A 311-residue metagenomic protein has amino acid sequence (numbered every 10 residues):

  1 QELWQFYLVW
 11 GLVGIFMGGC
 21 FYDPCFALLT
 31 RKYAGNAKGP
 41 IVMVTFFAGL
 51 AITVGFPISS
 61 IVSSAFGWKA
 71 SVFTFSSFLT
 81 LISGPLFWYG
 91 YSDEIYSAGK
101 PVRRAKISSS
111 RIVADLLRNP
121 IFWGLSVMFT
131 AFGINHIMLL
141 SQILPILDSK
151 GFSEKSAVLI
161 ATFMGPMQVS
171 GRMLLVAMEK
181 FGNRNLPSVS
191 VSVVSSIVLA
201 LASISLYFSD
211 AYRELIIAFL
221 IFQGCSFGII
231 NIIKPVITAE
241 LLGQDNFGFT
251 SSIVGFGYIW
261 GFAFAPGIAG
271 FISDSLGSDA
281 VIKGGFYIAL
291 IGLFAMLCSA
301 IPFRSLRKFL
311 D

Functional and structural regions predicted by a protein language model:
G19-Y33, I229-L242: Intracellular juxtamembrane helix-capping segments at the cytosolic ends of symmetry-related transmembrane helices
V44-E94: Helix-loop-helix hairpin linking two adjacent transmembrane segments in secondary transporters
V72-W88, I282-A300: Symmetry-related core transmembrane helices of the 12-TM Major Facilitator Superfamily/SLC fold
Y91-R111, K308-D311: Flexible cytoplasmic inter-helical loops of multi-pass small-molecule transporters
L117-V176: Extracytoplasmic gate region of multi-pass secondary transporters
R172-L186, S273-D274: Helix-to-loop junctions at the C-terminal end of transmembrane segments in multipass secondary transporters
N185-I237: C-terminal transmembrane helical hairpin of 12-TM major facilitator-type secondary transporters
L241-L276: A late C-terminal transmembrane helix in Major Facilitator Superfamily
